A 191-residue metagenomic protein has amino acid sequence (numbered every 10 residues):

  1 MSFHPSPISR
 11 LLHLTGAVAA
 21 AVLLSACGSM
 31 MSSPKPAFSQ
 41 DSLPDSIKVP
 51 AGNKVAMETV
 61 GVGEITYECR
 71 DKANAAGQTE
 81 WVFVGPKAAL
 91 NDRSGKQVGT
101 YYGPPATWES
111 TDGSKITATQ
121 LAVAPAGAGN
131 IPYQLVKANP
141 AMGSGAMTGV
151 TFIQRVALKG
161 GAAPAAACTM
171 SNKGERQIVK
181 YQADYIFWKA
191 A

Functional and structural regions predicted by a protein language model:
S2-G16: Bacterial N-terminal signal peptides that target proteins for export
L23-A26: C-terminal motif of bacterial Sec signal peptides marking the signal peptidase cleavage site
G28-M31: Bacterial signal peptide processing site
P34-E64, A73-A191: Primary mode marks residue(s) on the alpha4-beta5-alpha5 output face of response regulator receiver
